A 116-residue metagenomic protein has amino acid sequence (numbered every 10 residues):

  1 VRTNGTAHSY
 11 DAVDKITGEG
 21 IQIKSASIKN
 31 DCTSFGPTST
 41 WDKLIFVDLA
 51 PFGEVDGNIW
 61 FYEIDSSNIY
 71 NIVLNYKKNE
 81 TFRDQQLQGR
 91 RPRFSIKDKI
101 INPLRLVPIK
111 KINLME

Functional and structural regions predicted by a protein language model:
V1-G20, K24-E116: Nucleic-acid endonuclease domains
